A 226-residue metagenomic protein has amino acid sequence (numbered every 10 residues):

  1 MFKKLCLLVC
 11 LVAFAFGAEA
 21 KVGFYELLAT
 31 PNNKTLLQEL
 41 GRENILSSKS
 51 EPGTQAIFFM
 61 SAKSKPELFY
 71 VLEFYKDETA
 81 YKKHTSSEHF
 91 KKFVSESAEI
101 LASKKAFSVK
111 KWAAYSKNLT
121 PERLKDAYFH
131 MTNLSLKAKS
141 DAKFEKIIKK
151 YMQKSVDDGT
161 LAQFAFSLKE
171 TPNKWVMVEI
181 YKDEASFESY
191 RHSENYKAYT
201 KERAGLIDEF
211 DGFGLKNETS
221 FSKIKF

Functional and structural regions predicted by a protein language model:
K4-F14: Sec-dependent N-terminal signal peptides
E19-A20, T120: Sec-dependent signal peptide cleavage junction
A20-L28, F58-T85, D126-S135, F164-S193: Short, well-ordered beta-strand segments in beta-rich or mixed alpha/beta enzyme and ligand-binding folds
L28-E39, S135-K146: Short, surface-exposed ligand-recognition loops at beta-strand->loop->(often short) alpha-helix junctions that present
G41, V94, I148: Short amphipathic alpha-helical/adjacent loop interface patches that line ligand and macromolecule-binding sites
L46-F58, F74-V109, K154-A162, I180-K216: An amphipathic, aromatic/His-enriched active-site/gating alpha helix that lines ligand/cofactor pockets
F58-E67, V94-F129, N133, A162-W175 (+1 more regions): Glycine-rich beta-strand-turn "strand-cap" elements at beta-sheet edges
S140, E145-D158, A162-Q163: A mid-sequence, solvent-exposed acidic-amphipathic segment
